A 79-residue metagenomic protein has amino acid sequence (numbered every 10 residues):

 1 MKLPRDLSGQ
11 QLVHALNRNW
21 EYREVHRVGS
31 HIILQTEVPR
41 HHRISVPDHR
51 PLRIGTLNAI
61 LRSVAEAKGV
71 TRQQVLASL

Functional and structural regions predicted by a protein language model:
M1-L79: Basic nucleic-acid-binding interfaces
